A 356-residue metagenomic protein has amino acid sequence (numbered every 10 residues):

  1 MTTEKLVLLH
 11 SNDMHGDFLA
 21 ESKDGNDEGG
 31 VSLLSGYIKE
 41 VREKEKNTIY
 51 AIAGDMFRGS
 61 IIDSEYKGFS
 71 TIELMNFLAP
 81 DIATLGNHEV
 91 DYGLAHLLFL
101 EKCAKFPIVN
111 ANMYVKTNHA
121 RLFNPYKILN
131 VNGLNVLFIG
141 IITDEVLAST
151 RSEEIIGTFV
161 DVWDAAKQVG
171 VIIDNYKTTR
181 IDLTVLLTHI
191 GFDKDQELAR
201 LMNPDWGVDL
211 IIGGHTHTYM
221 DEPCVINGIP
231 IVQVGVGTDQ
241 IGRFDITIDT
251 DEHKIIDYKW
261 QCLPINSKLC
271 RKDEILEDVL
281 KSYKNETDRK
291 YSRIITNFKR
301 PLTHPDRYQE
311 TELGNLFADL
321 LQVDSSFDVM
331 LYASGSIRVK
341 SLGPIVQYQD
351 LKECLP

Functional and structural regions predicted by a protein language model:
M1-K268, D306-L320, M330: Acidic, metal/ion-coordinating pockets
R58, L210, D245-P356: Solvent-exposed loop/linker segments at secondary-structure transitions that flank or connect catalytic domains
